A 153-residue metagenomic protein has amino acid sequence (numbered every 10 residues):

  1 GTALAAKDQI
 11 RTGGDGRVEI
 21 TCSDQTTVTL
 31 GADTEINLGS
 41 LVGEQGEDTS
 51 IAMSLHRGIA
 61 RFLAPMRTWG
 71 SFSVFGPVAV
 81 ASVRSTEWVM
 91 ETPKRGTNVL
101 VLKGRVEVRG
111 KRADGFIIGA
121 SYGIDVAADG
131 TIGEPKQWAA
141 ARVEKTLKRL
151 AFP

Functional and structural regions predicted by a protein language model:
G1-R17, C22-P153: Flexible, surface-exposed loop/linker segments and immediately adjacent secondary-structure boundaries
